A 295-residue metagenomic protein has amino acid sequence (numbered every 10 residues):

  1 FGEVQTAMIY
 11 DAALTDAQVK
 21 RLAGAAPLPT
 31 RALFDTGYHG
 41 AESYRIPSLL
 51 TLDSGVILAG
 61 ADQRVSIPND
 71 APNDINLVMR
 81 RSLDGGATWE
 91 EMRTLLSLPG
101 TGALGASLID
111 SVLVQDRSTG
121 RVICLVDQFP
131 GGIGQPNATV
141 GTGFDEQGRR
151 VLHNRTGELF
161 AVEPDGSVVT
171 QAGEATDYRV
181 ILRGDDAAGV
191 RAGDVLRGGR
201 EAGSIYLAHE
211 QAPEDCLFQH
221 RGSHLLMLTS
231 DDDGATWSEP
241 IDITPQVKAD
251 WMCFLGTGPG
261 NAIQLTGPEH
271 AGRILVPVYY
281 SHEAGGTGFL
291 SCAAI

Functional and structural regions predicted by a protein language model:
E3-P29: Extended recognition patches within non-cytosolic domains
L22-I295: Asp-box/BNR beta-propeller blade signature and adjacent active/binding-site loops in extracellular glycan-interacting
